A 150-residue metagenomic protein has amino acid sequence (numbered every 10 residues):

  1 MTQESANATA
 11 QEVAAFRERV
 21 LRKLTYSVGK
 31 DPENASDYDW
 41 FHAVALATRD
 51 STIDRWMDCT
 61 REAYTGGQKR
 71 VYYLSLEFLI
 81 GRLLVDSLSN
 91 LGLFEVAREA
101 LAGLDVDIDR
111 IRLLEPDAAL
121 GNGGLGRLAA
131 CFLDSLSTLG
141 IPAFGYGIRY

Functional and structural regions predicted by a protein language model:
M1-Y150: A conserved ligand/cofactor-binding region detector
